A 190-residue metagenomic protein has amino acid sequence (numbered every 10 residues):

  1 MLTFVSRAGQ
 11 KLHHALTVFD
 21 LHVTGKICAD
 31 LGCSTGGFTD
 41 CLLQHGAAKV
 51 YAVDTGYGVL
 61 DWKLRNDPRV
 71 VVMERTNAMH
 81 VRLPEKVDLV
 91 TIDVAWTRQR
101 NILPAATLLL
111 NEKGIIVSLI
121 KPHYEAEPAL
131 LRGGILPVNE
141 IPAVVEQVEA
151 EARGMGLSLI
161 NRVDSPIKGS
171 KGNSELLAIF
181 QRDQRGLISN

Functional and structural regions predicted by a protein language model:
M1-V23: Class I SAM-dependent transferase core
T24-S34: Conserved class I S-adenosyl-L-methionine
T35-G46: Conserved SAM-binding loop of SAM-dependent methyltransferases across substrates and taxa, primarily the Class I
Y51-Q99: S-adenosyl-L-methionine
R100-V117: A short glycine-rich, Lys/Arg-flanked "PGG" loop and its adjoining helix->strand segment in the class I
P122-P137: Short, glycine-/aromatic-enriched active-site segment of Class I SAM-dependent methyltransferases
L157-P166: Conserved S-adenosyl-L-methionine
I167-N190: Core SAM-dependent methyltransferase catalytic element
